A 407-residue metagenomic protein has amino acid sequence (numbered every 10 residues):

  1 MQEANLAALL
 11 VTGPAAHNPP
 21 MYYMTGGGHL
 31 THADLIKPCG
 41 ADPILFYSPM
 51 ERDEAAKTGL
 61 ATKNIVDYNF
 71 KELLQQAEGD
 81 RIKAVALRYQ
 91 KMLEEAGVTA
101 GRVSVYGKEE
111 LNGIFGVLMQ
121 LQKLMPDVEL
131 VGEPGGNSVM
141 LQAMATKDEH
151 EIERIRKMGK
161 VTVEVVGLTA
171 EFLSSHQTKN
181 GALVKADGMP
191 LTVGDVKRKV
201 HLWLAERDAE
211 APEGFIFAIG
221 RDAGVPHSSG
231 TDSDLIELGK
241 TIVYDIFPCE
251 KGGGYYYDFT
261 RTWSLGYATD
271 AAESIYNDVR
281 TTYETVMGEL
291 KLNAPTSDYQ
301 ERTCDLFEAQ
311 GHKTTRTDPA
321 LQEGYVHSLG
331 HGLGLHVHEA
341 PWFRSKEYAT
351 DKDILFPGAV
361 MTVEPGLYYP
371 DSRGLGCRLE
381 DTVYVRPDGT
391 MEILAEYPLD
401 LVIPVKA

Functional and structural regions predicted by a protein language model:
M1-A407: Active-site neighborhoods and metal-handling regions in enzymes and metal-associated proteins
